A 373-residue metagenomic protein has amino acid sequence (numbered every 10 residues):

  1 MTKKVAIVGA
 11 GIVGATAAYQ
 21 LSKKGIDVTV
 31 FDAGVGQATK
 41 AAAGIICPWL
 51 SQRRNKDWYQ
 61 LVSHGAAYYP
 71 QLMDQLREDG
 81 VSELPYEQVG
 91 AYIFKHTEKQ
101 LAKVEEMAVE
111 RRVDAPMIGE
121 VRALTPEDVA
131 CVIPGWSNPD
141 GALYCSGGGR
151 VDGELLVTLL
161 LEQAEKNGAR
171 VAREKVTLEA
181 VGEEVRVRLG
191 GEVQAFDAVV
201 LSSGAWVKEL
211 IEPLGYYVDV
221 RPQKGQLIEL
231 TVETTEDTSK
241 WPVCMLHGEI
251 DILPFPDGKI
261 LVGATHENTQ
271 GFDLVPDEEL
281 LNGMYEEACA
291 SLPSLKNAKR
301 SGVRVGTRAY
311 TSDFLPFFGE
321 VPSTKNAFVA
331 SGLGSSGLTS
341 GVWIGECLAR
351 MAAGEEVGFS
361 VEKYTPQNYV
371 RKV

Functional and structural regions predicted by a protein language model:
T2-G11: Beta1/beta-strand and adjacent pyrophosphate-binding region of the FAD-binding site in flavoprotein oxidoreductases
T16-K24, F31-A33, G44-I45, S82-E87 (+1 more regions): Active-site substrate-recognition segment that forms the wall of the catalytic cavity or substrate channel
I45-V132, E287-C289: Dinucleotide-binding Rossmann-like beta1-alpha1 core, especially the glycine-rich loop that anchors the ADP
Q60-S63, T97-L101, L143-L159, V275-L280 (+1 more regions): Short beta-strand to alpha-helix junction loop
S82-I93, E110, M117-N167, T265-Q270 (+2 more regions): Helix-loop-beta segment of a Rossmann-like dinucleotide-binding subdomain
V171-R186: A conserved short coil-to-beta-strand element within the FAD-binding core of flavoproteins
G190-A198: Core beta-strand elements of the Rossmann-like FAD/NAD(P) dinucleotide-binding domain in flavoenzyme oxidoreductases
S294-V373: C-terminal catalytic lobe of FAD-dependent flavoproteins
